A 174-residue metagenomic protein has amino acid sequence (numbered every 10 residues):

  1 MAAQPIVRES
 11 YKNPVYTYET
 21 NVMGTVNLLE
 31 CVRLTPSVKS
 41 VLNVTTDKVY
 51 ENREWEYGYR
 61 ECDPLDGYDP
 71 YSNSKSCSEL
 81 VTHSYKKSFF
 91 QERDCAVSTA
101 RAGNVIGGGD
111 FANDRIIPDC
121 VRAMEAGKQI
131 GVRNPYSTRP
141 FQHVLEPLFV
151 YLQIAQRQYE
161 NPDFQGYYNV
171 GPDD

Functional and structural regions predicted by a protein language model:
M1-P5, T45-D47: Conserved NAD(P)H cofactor-binding loop of Rossmann-fold oxidoreductase domains
A2, V32, M124-E125: Hydrophobic aliphatic residues
I6-S10: Serine-hydrolase catalytic-loop signature spanning alpha/beta hydrolases and amidase-signature enzymes
K12-E30, L34, K39-S40, V49-V105 (+1 more regions): Catalytic helix-loop patch of NAD(P)-dependent Rossmann-fold dehydrogenases
P14, T46, A102, V144 (+1 more regions): Short acidic donor-binding/metal-coordinating loop in glycosyltransferase active sites
T20, I106-D114, P135-F149, Q165-D174: Substrate-binding strand-loop-helix patch in Rossmann-like NAD(P)-dependent oxidoreductase/epimerase domains
V41, N52, G131-N134, P162-F164: Short, hydrophobic secondary-structure boundary micro-motifs
P118-I130, F141-Y168: Alpha-helical substrate-binding/gating segment
